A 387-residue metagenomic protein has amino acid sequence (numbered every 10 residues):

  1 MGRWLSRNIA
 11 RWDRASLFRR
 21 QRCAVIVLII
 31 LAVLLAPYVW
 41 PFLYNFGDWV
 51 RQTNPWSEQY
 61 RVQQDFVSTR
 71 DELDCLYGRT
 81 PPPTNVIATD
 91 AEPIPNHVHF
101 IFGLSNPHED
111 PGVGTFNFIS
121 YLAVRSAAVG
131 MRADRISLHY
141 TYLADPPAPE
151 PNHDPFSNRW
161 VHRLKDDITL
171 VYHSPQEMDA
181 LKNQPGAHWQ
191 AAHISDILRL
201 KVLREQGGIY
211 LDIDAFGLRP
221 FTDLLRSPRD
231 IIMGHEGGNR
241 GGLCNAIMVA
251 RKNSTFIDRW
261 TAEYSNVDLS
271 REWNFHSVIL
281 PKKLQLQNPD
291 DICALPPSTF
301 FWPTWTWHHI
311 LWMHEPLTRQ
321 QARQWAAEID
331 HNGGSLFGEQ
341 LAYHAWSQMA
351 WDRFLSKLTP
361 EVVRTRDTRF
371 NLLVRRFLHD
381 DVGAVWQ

Functional and structural regions predicted by a protein language model:
G2-S195, A215-Q387: Glycosyltransferase-associated regions of secretory-pathway enzymes, highlighting luminal stem/catalytic domains
D196-G208: Small-residue hinge/turn detector
